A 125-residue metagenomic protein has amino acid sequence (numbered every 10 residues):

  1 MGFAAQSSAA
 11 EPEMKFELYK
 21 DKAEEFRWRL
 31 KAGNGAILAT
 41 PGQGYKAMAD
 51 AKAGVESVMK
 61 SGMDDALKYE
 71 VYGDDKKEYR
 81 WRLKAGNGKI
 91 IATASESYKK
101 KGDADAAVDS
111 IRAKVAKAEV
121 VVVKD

Functional and structural regions predicted by a protein language model:
M1-A10: N-terminal export/membrane-targeting signals
Q6, V58-S61: Compositionally biased, intrinsically disordered low-complexity segments
A10-E11, S61-Y69, V121: Feature responds to low-complexity, polar/acidic, surface-exposed segments characteristic of secreted/exported proteins
K15-Y19, E25-Y45, K52-V58, L67-D74 (+2 more regions): A structural feature that tracks compact, well-ordered secondary-structure segments with a strong bias toward
A23, D125: Residues that form or immediately flank small-molecule/cofactor binding pockets and catalytic motifs
M63, K84, K124: Polybasic, low-complexity nucleic-acid-binding and compaction segments
A113-K117: Intrinsically disordered, low-complexity linkers and terminal regions that flank or interleave Cys/His-based
A118-K124: Short, low-complexity, Pro/Ser/Thr/Gly-rich segments in the mature regions of secreted, periplasmic
